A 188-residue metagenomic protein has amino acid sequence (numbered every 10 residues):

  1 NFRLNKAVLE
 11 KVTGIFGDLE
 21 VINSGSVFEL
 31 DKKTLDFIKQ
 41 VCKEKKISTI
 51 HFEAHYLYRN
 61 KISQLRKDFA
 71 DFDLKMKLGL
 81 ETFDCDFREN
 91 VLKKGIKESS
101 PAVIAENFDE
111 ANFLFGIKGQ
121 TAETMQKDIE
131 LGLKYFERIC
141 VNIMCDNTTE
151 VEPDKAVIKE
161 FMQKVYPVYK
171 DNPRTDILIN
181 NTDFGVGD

Functional and structural regions predicted by a protein language model:
N1-F2, K32, A122, K155 (+1 more regions): Generic detection of long, well-ordered alpha-helical segments
N1-K32, C42-N60, D73-S99, E110 (+1 more regions): Core AdoMet radical
A7-K11, Q40-V41, Q64, K127-L131 (+1 more regions): A generic secondary-structure signal
L30-K39, Y58-F69, E123-Q126: Distinct, well-ordered alpha-helical segments
D36-V41, Q64-D68, D154-Y169: Short, aromatic/basic amphipathic alpha-helical patches
E44-K46, F69-D71, K170-N172: Short helix-capping segments at alpha-helix termini
E98-P153, F161-G185: Conserved C-terminal portion of the radical SAM core fold that forms the substrate/S-adenosylmethionine-binding
